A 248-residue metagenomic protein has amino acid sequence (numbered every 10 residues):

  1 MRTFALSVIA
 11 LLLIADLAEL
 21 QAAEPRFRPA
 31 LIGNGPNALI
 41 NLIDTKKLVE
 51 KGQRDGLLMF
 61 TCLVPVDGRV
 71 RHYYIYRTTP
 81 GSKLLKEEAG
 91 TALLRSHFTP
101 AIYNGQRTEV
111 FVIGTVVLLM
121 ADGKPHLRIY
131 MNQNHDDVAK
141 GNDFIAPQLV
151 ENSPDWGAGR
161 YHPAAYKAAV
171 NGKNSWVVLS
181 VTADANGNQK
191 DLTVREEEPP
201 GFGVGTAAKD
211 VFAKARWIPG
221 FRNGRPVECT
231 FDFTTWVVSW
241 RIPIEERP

Functional and structural regions predicted by a protein language model:
M1-S7: Bacterial N-terminal signal peptides that target proteins for export
S7-D16: Bacterial N-terminal signal peptides
L20-P248: Charge-biased low-complexity segments
